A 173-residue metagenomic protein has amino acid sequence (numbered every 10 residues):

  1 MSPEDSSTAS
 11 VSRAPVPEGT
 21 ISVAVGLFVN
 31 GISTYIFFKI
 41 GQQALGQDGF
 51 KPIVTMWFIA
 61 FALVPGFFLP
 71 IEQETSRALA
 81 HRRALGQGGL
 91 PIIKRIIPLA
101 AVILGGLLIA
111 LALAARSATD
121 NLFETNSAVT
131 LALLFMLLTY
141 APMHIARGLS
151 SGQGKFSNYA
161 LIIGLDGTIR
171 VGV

Functional and structural regions predicted by a protein language model:
M1-P17: Short, Lys/Arg-rich, polar N-terminal cytosolic tail immediately upstream of the first transmembrane signal-anchor
S2-E4, A100-V173: Hydrophobic transmembrane helix module of multi-pass membrane transport proteins
A14-E72, A112, M136: Signature of the first transmembrane helix
P15-V23, W57, I96, V129 (+2 more regions): Hydrophobic alpha-helix/TM-entry signal in multi-pass membrane transporters
G41, T75-L79, A118-T119, S150: Hydrophobic alpha-helical interface/terminus motif in multipass membrane transporters
L45-G49, A80, A84, K155: A helix-boundary/kink motif common to multi-pass secondary transporters, especially Major Facilitator Superfamily
P52, L85-L99: Membrane-interface alpha-helices at helix entry/exit sites of multi-pass transporters
F68-A84, G152: Helix-loop junctions and terminal segments of transmembrane helices in multi-pass membrane transport/translocation
